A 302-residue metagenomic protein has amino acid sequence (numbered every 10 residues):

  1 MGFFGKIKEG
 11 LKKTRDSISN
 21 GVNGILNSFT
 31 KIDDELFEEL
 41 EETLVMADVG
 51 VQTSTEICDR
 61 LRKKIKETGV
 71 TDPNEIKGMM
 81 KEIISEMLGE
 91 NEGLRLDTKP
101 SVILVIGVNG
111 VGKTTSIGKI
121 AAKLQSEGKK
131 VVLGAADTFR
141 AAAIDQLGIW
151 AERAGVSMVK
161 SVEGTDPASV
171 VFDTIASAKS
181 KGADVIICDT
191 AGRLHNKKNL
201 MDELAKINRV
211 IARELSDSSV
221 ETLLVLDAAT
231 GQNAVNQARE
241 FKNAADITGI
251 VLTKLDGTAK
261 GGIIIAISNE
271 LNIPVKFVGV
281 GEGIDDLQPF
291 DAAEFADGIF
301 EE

Functional and structural regions predicted by a protein language model:
M1-N20: N-terminal accessory targeting/assembly segments
L11, D48-G50, V108, D137 (+4 more regions): Residue-level signature of catalytic and energy-coupling elements of molecular machines, predominantly ATP/GTP-dependent
S17-A136, A143-G164, S169-K179, A183-C188: Primarily NTPase-proximal linker/entry elements flanking Walker-type ATP/GTP-binding cores
D34, T55, V70, N74 (+5 more regions): Non-catalytic, surface-exposed connector residues within folded enzymatic/regulatory domains
V51-T53, R140, D256, I284: Short hydrophobic/aromatic residue motifs in ordered secondary structure
A136-F139, E163, A229, L255: Structured loop/turn residues at secondary-structure junctions
Q146, P167-K181, N196-E301: Conserved catalytic-core segment of NTP-binding enzymes
A191-R193: Short glycine-rich anion-binding loops that position phosphate/pyrophosphate groups of nucleotides and phosphorylated
